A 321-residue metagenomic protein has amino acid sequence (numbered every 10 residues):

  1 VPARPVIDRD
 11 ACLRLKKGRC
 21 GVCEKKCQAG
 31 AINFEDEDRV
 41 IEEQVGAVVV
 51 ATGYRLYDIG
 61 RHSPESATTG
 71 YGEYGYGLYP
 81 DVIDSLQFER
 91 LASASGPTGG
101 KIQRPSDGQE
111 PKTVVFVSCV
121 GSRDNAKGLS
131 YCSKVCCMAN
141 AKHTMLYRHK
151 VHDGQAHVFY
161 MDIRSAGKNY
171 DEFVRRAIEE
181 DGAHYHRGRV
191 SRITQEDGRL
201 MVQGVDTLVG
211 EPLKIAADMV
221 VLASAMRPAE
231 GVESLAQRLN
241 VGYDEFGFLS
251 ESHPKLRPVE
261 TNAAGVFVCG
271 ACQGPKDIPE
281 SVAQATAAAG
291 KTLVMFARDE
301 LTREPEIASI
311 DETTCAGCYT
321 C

Functional and structural regions predicted by a protein language model:
V1-T320: Residues forming the flavin
